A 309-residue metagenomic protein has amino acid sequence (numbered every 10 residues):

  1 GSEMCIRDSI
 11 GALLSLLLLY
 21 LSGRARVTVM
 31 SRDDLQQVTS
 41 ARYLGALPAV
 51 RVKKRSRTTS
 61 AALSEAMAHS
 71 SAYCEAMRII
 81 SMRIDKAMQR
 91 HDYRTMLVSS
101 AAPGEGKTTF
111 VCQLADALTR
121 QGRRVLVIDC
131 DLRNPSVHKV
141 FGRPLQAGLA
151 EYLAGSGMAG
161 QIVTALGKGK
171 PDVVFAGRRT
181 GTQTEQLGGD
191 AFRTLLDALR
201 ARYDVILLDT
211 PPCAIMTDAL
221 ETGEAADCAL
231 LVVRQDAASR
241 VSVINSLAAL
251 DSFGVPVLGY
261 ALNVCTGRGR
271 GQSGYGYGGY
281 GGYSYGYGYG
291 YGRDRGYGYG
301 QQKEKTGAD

Functional and structural regions predicted by a protein language model:
G1-I6: Short, small-residue-biased leader/transition segments that mark boundaries at the very start of proteins
D8-R124, C130-A150, S156, G160-Q161 (+4 more regions): Short boundary/hinge segments that flank catalytic cores
T95-L97, L126, P171-V173, V205-L207: Residue-level preference for the first positions of well-ordered beta-strands
R123, L145, I215-T217, E224: Cytosolic nucleotide-binding catalytic cores of signal-transduction proteins
E151, V174-D218: Switch II (G3) loop of P-loop NTPases
G155-G181: Conserved inter-motif catalytic segment of the P-loop NTP-binding fold
V205, C228-L231, G259: Well-ordered beta-strand positions
D218-D236: Inter-motif core of Ras-like GTPase G domains
